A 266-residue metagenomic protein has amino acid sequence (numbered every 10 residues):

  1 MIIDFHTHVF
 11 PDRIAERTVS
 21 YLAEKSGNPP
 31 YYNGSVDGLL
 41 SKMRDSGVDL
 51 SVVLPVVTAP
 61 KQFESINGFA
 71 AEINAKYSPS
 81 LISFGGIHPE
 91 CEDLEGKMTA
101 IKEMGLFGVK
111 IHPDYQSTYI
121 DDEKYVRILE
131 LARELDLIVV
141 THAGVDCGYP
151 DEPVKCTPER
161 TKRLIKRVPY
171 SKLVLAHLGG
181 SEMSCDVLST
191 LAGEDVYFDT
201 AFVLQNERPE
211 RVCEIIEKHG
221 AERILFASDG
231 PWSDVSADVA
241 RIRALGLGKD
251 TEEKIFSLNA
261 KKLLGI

Functional and structural regions predicted by a protein language model:
M1-H8, I14-L50, T99, K218-L225 (+1 more regions): Mid-to-C-terminal alpha-helical segments outside catalytic/metal-binding sites
M1-P29, N67, A71-G86, L188 (+1 more regions): Mobile, glycine- and charge-enriched loop segments and immediately flanking short secondary-structure elements within
I2-F5, V52-L54, F84-G86, K110 (+3 more regions): Active-site neighborhood of phospho(di)ester-bond hydrolases with catalytic His/Asp-centered motifs
H6, M43, A70, I101 (+8 more regions): Conserved, mostly hydrophobic/aromatic
F10-R13, T58-K61, P89-D93, Q116 (+4 more regions): Active-site environment of divalent metal-dependent phosphoester hydrolases
D49-L50, T58-C147, N206: Active-site gating/metal-coordination segments in enzymes
F107-G108, D122-L225: Catalytic pocket-lining loop regions of alpha/beta-barrel enzymes, especially the amidohydrolase/enolase/GH5 lineages
